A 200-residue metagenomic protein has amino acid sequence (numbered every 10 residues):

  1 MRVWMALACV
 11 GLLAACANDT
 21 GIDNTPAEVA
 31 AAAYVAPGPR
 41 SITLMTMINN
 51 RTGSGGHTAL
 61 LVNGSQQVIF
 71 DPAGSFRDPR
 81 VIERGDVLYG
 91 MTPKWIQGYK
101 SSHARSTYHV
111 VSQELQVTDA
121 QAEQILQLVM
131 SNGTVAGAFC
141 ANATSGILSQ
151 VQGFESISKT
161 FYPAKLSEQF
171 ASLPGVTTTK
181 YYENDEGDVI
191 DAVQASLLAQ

Functional and structural regions predicted by a protein language model:
M1-M5: Bacterial N-terminal signal peptides that target proteins for export
L12-A15: C-terminal motif of bacterial Sec signal peptides marking the signal peptidase cleavage site
A17-P26, L126-Q200: Activation targets extended, charge/polar-rich intrinsically disordered C-terminal tails
D23, V35-Y108: Glycine-rich catalytic cores of cysteine/serine-nucleophile enzymes that process amide/ester linkages in cell-envelope
T25-A33: A short, compositionally biased domain-edge/stem linker segment
T46-N49, G56-H57, T107-L115, I125-V135 (+1 more regions): Second-shell loop/turn segments in exported
G53, G90, L115-A120, T134-N142 (+1 more regions): Soluble non-cytosolic domains of exported or imported proteins
Q97-K100, V110-A122: A structural motif
